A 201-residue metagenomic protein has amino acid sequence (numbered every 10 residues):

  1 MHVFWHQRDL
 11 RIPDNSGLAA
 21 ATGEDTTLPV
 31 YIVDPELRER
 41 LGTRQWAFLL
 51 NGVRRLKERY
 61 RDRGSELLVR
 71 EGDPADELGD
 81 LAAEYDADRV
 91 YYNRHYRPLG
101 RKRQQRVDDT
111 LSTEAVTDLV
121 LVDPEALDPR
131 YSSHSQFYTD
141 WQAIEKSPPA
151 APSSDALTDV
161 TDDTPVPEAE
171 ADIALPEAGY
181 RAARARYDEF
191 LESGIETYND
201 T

Functional and structural regions predicted by a protein language model:
M1-P148: Trp/Phe/Arg-rich N-terminal binding region typifying the photolyase-homology
S132, Q136-T201: Glycine/tryptophan-enriched, flexible segments
